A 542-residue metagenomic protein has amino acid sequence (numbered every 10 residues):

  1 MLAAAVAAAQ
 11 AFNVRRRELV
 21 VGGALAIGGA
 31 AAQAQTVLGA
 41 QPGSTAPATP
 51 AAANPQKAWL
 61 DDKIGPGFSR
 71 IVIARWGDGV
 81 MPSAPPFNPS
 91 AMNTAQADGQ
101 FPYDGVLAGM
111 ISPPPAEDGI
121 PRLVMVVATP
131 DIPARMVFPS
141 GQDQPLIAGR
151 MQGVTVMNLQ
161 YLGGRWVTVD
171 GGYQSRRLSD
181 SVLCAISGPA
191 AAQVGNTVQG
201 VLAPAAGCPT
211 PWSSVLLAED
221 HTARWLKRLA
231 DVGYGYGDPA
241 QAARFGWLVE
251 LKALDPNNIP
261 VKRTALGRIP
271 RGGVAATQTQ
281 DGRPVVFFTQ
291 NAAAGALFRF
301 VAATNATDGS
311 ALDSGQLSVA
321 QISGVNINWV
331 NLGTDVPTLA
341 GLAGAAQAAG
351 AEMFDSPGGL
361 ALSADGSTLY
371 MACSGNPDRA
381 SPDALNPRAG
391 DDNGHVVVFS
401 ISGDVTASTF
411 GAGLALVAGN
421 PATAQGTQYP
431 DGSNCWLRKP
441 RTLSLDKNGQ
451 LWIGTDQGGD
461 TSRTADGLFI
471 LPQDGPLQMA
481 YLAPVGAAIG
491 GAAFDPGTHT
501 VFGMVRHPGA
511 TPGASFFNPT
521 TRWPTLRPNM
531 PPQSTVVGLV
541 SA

Functional and structural regions predicted by a protein language model:
M1-V14: N-terminal secretory signal peptides
A11-V20, Q35: Twin-arginine (Tat) signal peptide motif
G43-P211, L216-E219, A223-W225, V232-Y234 (+3 more regions): Long, well-ordered hydrophobic secondary-structure segments characteristic of membrane-embedded and membrane-proximal
W59-V72, S83-Q96, G164-G195, L251-P270 (+3 more regions): Blade-edge beta-strand/turn elements of extracellular beta-propeller and related beta-sheet repeat scaffolds
F101-I111, V198-T210, G267-T279, A351-S363 (+2 more regions): Beta-rich, blade/repeat-based domains predominating in secreted/periplasmic proteins but also intracellular
M151-Y161, Y236-L254, R299-A303, D392-I401 (+2 more regions): Beta-propeller blade signature
D431-P472: Loop/turn-rich, solvent-exposed surfaces of beta-rich toroidal or solenoidal domains
D495-A542: Blade-level signature of beta-propeller repeat domains, shared across WD40, Kelch, NHL, RCC1 and BNR/Asp-box propellers
